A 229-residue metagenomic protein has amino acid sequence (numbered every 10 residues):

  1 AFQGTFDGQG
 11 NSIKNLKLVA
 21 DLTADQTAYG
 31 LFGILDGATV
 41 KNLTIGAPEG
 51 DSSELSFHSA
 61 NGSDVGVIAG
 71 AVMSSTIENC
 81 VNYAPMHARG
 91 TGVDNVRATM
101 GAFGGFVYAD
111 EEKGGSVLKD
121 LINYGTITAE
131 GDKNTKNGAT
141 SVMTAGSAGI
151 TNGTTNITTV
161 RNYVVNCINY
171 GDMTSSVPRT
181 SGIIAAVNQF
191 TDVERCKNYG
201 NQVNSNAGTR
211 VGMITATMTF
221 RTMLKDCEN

Functional and structural regions predicted by a protein language model:
A1-N229: Surface-exposed repetitive/solenoidal architectures
